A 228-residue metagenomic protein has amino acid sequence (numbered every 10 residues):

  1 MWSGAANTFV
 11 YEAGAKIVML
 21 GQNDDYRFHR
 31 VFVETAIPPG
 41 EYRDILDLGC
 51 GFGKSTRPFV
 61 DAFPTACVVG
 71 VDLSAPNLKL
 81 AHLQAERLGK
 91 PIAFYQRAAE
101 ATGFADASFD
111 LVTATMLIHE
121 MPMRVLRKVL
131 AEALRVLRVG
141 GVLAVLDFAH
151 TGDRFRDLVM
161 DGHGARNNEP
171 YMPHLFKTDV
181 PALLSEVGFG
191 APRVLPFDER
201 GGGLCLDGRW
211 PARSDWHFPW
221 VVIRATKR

Functional and structural regions predicted by a protein language model:
M1-I37: Conserved Class I S-adenosyl-L-methionine-dependent methyltransferase catalytic core
D44-L46, K54-A101: Class I SAM-dependent methyltransferase SAM/SAH-binding core
G51: Conserved glycine-rich SAM-binding loop
E100-V112: A short acidic, Gly/Pro-enriched loop at the edge of an enzyme's catalytic core that lines a small-molecule cofactor
L111-R124: A short SAM/SAH-binding and catalytic strip from SAM-dependent methyltransferases
R127, A144-C205: C-terminal alpha-helical "lid/dimerization" subdomain adjacent to the S-adenosyl-L-methionine
R127-V139: A short glycine-rich, Lys/Arg-flanked "PGG" loop and its adjoining helix->strand segment in the class I
V222-R228: C-terminal lobe and adjacent flexible extensions of AdoMet/dcAdoMet transferase-like proteins
